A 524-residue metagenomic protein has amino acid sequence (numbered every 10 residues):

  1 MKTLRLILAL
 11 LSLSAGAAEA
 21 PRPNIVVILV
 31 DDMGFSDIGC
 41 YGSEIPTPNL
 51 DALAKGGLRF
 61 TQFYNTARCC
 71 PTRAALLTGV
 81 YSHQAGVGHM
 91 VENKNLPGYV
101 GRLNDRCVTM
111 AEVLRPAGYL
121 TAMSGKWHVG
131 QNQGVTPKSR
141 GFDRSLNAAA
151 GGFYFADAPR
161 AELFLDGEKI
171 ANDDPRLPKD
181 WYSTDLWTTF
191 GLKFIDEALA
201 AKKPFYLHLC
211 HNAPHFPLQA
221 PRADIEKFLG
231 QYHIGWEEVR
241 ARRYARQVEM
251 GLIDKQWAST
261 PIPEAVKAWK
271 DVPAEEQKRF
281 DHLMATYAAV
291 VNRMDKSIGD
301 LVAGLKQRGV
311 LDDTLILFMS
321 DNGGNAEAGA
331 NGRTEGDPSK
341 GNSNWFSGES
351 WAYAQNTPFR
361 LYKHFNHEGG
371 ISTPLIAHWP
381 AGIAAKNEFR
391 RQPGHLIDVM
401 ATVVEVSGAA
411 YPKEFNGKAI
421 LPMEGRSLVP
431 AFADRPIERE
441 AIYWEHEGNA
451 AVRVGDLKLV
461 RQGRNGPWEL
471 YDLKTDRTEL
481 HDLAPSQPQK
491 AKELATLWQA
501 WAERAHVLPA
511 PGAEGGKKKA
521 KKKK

Functional and structural regions predicted by a protein language model:
M1-A9: Sec-dependent signal peptide recognition, specifically the positively charged N-region followed immediately by
L8-A18: Hydrophobic h-region of N-terminal signal peptides that target proteins for export in Gram-negative bacteria
A17-W468, T475-E503, V507-K524: Formylglycine-dependent sulfatase
